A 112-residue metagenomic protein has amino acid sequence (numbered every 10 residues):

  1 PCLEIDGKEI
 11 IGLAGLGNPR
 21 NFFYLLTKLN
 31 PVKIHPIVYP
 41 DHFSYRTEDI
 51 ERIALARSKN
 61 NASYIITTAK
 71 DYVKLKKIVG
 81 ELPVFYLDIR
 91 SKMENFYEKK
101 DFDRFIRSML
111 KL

Functional and structural regions predicted by a protein language model:
P1-A62: C-terminal accessory "lid"/substrate-recognition subdomains
P40-F43, L82-L112: Short, flexible loop segments at boundaries between secondary-structure elements
R46-D49, I78, K99: Short secondary-structure transition/capping segments
T68-K70: Short secondary-structure boundary segments
K74-L82: Short loop/helix-cap segments at secondary-structure boundaries that form the rim of catalytic
